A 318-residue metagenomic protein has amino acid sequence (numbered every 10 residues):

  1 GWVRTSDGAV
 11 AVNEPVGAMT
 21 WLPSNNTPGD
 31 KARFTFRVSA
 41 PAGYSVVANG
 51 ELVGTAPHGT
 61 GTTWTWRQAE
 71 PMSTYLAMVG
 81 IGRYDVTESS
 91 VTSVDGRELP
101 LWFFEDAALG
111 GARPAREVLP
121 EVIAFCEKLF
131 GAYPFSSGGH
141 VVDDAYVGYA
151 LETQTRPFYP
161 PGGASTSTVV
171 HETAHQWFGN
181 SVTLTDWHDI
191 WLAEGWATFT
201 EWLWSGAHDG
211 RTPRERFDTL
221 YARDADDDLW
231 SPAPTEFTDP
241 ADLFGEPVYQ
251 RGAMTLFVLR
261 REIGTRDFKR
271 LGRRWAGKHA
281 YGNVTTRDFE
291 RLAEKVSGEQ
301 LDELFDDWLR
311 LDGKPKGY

Functional and structural regions predicted by a protein language model:
G1-T35, Y84: Glycine/proline-rich low-complexity spacer/linker segments in large multi-domain proteins
V3, A9, S136-G148, D189-W196 (+1 more regions): Acidic/histidine-enriched alpha-helical segments
P23, E105-P114, D186-W187, A241-G245 (+3 more regions): Second-shell loop/turn segments in exported
T27-V170, F199: Hydrophobic helix-coil surface modules that form long, contiguous segments used for peptide/substrate interaction
G29, T155-T219: Zinc-dependent metallopeptidase catalytic helix centered on the HExxH motif and its immediate flanking segment
D30, L109-P120, G163-A164, T168 (+7 more regions): Soluble non-cytosolic domains of exported or imported proteins
P213, G245-Y318: Amphipathic alpha-helical substructures
D226-G245: The feature captures the short pre-catalytic strand/loop hairpin that immediately precedes and shapes the active-site
